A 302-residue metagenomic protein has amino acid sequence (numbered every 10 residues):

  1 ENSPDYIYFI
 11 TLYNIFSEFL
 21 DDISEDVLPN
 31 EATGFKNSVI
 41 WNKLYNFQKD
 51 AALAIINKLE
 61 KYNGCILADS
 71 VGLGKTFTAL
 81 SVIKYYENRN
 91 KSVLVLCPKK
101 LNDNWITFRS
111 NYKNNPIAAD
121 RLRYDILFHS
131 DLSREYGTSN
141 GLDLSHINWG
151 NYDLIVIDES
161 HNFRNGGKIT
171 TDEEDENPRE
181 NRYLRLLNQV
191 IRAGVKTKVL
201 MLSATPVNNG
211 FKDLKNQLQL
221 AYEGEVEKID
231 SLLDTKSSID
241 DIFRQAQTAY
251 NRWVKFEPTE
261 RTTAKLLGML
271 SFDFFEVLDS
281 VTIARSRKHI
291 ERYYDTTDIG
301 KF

Functional and structural regions predicted by a protein language model:
E1-S70, F77-Y85, G150, R164-N181 (+1 more regions): ATP-dependent helicase/translocase motor core
E60-C65, K91, T197-K198: Pre-Walker A (Motif I) flank of P-loop NTPase domains
C65-I66, L94, L154-I155: Hydrophobic "anchor" residues on beta-strands that sit immediately upstream of conserved functional sites
T78-S81, R89-Y112, P206-L214: Conserved Walker A/P-loop ATP-binding site and its immediately adjacent core in helicase/helicase-like ATPase domains
I83-K84, N88, I239: Catalytic cores of eukaryotic secretory-pathway lumenal/extracellular enzymes that build and remodel glycoconjugates
Y86-K91, A221-V226: Post-Walker A helix-loop "phosphate-sensing" segment adjacent to the P-loop in P-loop NTPases
K100-Y124, A221-E225: Conserved helix-turn-beta segment of the N-terminal RecA-like "Helicase ATP-binding" lobe in SF1/SF2 helicases
Y124-I155, E159-T170, E176-T197, M201-P206 (+2 more regions): Inter-lobe coupling linker of SF2 helicases/translocases
